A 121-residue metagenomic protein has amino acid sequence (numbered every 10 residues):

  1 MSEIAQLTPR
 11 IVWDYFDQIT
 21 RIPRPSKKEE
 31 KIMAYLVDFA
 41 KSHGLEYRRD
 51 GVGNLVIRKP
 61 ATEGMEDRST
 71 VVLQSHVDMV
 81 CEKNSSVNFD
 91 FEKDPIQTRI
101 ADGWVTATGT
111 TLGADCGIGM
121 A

Functional and structural regions predicted by a protein language model:
M1-L7, N88-K93: Short, functional N-terminal and low-complexity linear motifs
S2-K27: N-terminal capping segment at the start of a domain
W13, D17, V37, M120-A121: Predominant activation on well-ordered alpha-helical scaffold segments within soluble catalytic domains
D17-T20, A40, G44, C81: Structural signal for hydrophobic packing residues in well-ordered secondary-structure cores of soluble enzyme domains
I22-R24, K59, S75, G109: Short glycine-centered, acidic/aromatic-flanked micro-motifs in structured strand/loop junctions that mark active-site
P25-S69: A non-catalytic alpha/beta surface segment that caps or lines the substrate-entry region of metallo-dependent hydrolase
M65-A121: Active-site metal-coordination/substrate-binding segment of hydrolases, especially metallo-dependent peptidases
